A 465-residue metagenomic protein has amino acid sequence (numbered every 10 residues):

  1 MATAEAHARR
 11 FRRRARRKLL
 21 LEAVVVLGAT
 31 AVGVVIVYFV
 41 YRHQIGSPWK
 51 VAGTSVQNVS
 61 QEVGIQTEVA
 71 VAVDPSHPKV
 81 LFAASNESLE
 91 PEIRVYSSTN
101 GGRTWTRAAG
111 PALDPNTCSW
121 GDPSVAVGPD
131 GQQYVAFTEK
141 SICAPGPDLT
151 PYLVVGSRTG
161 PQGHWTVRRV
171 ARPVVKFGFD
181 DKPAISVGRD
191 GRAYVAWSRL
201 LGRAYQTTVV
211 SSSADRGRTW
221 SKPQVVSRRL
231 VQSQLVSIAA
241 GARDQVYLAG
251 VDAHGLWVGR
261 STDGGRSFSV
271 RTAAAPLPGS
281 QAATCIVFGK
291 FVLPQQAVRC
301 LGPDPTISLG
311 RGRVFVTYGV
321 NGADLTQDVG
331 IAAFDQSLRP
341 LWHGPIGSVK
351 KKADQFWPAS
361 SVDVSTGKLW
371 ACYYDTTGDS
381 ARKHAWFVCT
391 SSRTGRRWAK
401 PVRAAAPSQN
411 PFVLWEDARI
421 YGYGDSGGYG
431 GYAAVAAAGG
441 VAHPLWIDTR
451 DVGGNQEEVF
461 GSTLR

Functional and structural regions predicted by a protein language model:
M1-R17: N-terminal Lys/Arg-rich, disordered targeting/topogenic segments
R12-A29: N-terminal Sec-pathway targeting helices
R13-R17, Y38, R42-H43: Membrane-proximal basic amphipathic "stem/tether" segments
A29-V40: Hydrophobic alpha-helical membrane-insertion segments, chiefly the h-region of N-terminal signal peptides
V40-R465: Extracellular, repeat-based ectodomains that mediate carbohydrate processing or recognition
